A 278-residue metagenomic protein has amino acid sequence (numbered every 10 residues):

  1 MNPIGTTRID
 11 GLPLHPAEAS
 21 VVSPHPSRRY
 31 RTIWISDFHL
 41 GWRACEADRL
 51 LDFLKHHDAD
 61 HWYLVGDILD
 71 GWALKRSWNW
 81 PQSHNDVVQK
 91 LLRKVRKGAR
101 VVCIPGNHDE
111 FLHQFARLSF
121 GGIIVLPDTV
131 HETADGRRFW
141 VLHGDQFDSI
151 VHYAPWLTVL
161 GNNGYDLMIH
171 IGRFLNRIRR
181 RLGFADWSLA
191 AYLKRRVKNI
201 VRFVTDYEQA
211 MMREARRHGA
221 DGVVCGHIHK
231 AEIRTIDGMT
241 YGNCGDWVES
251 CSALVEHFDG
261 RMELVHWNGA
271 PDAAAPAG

Functional and structural regions predicted by a protein language model:
G5-P13, R28-R31, L40-D135: Core catalytic region of metal-dependent phosphoesterases/phosphodiesterases, especially metallo-beta-lactamase-like
R8-A19, D60, F174, R181: Terminal leader/tail segments of proteins
I9-G11, P16, H266-G278: C-terminal regulatory/interaction regions
P24-T32, H131-W140, T235-Y241: Beta-strand-turn-beta hairpins that frame and shape the catalytic cleft of phosphate-ester-processing enzymes
I33, Y63, V102-I104, W140 (+2 more regions): Hydrophobic/aromatic beta-strand patches that form the interior of the parallel beta-sheet core in alpha/beta enzyme
D37, G66-D67, G106, H143 (+2 more regions): Active-site glycine-centered loops adjacent to acidic/histidine catalytic or metal-binding residues that shape
G121-D128, W140, D145, S149-V159 (+1 more regions): Conserved beta-sheet core of the metallophosphoesterase superfamily
L142-Y207: Active-site-proximal loop/helix segment associated with metal-binding centers of metalloenzymes
